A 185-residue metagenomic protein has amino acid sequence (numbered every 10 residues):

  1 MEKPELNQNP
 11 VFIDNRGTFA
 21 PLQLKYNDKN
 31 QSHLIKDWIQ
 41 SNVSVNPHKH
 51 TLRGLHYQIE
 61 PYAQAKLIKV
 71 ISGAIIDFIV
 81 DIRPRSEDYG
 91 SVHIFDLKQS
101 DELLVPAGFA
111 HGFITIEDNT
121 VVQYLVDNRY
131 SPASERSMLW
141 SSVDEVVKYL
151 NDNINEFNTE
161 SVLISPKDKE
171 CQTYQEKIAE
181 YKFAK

Functional and structural regions predicted by a protein language model:
M1-L97, N119, R129-K185: Non-catalytic, conserved peripheral segments adjacent to functional cores
D96-N119, L125: Conserved metal-binding segment of the jelly-roll/cupin
